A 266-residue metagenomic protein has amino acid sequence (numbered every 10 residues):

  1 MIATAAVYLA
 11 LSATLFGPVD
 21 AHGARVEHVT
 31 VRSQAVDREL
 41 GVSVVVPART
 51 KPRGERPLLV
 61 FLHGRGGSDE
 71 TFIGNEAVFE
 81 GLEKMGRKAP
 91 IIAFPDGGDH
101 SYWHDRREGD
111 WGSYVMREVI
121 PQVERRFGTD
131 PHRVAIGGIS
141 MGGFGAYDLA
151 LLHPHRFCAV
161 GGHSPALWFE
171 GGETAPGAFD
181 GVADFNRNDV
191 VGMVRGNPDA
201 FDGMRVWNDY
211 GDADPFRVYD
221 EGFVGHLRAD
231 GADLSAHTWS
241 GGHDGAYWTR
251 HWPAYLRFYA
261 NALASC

Functional and structural regions predicted by a protein language model:
M1-T14: Secretory targeting and sorting signals
S12-C266: Non-catalytic cap/lid and distal C-terminal segments of serine-dependent acyl enzymes
